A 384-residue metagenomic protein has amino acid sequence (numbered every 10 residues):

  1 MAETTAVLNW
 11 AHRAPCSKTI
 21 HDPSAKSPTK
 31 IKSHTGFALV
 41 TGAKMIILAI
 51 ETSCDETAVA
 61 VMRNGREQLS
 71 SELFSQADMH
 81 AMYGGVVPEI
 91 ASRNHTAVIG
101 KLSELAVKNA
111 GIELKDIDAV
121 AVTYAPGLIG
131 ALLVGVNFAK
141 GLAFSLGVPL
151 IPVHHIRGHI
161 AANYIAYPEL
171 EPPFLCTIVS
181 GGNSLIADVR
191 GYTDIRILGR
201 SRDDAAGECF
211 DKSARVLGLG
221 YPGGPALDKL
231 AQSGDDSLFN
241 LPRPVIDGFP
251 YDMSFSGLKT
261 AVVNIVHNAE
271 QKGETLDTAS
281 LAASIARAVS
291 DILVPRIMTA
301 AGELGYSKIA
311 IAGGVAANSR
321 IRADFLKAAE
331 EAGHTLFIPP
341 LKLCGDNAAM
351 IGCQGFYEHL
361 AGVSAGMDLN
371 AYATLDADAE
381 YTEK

Functional and structural regions predicted by a protein language model:
M45-P126, H155, H159: N-terminal beta-alpha supersecondary unit
T52-S53, A60, S70-S71, E171 (+3 more regions): A short helix-loop
E113, K229-I309, N318-A332, H359-G362 (+1 more regions): A contiguous, well-structured pocket-lining segment that forms one wall/lid of small-molecule binding clefts in soluble
V122-L146, S319-K327: Short Gly/Thr/Asp-enriched flexible loops that form oxyanion-binding sites at enzyme active sites
F138-H155, A162: Nucleotide and nucleotide-moiety/phosphate-recognizing core
P152-V153, I309, L326-I351: Conserved phosphate-binding/catalytic loops in two-lobed NTP-binding clefts
V153-L175, Q354: Conserved phosphate-binding catalytic cores of ATP/NTP-utilizing and phosphoryl-transfer enzymes
